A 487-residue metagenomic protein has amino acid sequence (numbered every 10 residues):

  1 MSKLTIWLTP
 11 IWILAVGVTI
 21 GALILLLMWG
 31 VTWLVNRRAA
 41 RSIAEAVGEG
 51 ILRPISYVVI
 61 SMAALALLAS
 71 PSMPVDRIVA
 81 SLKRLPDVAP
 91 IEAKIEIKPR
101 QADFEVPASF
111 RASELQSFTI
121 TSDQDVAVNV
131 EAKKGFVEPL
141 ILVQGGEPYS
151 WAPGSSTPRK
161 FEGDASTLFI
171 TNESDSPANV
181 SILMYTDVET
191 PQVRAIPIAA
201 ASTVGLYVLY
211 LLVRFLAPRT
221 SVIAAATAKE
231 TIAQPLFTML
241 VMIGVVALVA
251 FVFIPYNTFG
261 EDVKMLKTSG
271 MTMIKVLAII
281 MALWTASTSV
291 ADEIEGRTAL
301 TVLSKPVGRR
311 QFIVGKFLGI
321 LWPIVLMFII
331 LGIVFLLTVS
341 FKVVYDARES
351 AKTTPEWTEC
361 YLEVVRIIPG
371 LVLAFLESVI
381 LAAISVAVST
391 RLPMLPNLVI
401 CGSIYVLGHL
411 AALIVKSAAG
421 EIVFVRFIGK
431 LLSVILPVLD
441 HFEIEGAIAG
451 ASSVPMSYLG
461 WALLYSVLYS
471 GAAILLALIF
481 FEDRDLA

Functional and structural regions predicted by a protein language model:
L4-I24, G30-L34, P197-S202, L206-V208 (+8 more regions): Secretory targeting signals
P10-W33, I55-A63, L67-P71, P191-Y207 (+2 more regions): Alpha-helical transmembrane segments of multi-pass membrane transporters/translocases
L26-E49, L206-I232, E482-L486: Juxtamembrane interface at the cytosolic side of transmembrane helices
R41-L52, A224-K229, V290-G319, F481: Helix-loop-helix units of permease transmembrane domains in multi-pass membrane transporters, especially ABC
S56-P74, I243, A247-N257, C360 (+2 more regions): Transmembrane helix segments
L68-A195, A199: Beta-strand-enriched, solvent-exposed domains that form extended recognition/catalytic surfaces
K229-M242, L395-P396: Membrane-interface helix starts
V241-G244, K316-F317, I324-V325, I329 (+2 more regions): Residue-level recognition of transmembrane alpha-helices in multi-pass small-molecule transporters/permeases
